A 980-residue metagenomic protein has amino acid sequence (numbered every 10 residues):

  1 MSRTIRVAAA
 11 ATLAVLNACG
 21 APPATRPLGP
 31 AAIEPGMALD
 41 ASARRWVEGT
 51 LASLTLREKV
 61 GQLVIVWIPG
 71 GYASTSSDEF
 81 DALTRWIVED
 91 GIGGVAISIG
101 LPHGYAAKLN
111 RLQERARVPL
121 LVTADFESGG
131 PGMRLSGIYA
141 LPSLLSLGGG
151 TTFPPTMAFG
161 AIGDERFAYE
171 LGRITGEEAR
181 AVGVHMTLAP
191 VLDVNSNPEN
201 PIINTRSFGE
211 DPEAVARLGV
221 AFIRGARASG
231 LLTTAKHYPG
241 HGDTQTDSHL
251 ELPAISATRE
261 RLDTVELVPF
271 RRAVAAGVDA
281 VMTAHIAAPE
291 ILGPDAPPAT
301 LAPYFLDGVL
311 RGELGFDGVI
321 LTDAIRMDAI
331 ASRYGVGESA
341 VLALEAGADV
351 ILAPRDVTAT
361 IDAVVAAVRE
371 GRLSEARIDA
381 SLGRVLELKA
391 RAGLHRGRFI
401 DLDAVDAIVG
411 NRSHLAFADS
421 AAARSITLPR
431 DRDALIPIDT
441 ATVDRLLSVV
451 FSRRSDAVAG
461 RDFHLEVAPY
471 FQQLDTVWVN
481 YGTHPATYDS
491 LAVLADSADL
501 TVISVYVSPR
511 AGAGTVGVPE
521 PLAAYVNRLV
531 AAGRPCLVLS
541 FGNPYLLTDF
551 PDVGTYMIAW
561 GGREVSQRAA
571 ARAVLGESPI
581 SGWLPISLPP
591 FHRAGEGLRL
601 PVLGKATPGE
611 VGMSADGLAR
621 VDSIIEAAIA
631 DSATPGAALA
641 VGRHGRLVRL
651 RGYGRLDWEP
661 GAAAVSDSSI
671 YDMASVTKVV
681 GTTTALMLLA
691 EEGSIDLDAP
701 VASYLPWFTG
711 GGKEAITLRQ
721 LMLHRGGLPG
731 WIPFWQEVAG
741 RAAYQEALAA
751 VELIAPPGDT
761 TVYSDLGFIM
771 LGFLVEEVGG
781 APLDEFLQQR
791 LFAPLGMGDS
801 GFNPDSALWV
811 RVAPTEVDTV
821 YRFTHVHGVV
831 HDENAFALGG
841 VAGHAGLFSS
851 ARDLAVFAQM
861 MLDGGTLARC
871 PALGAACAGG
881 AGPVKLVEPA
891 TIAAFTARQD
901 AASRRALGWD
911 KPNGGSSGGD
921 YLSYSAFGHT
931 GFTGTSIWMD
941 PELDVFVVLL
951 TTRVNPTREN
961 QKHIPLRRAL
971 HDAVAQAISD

Functional and structural regions predicted by a protein language model:
A8-N17: Bacterial N-terminal signal peptides
C19-R85, P303, G312, R333-A606 (+1 more regions): Preference for extracellular/luminal or secreted protein segments
T55, Y105-L120, A124, G130-R134 (+3 more regions): Second-shell residues forming the walls of enzyme active-site clefts
R85-G104, L188, P198, V274-A296 (+2 more regions): Short acidic, glycine-rich surface-loop motifs adjacent to enzyme active sites
I203-N204, I291-L292, V365, A404-A407 (+5 more regions): Flexible glycine/proline-enriched surface loops and loop-helix/loop-strand junctions
L373-G383, E387-H395, L474-T483, S587-F591 (+6 more regions): Short, gly/Ser/Thr-rich active-site loops of penicillin-recognizing serine hydrolases
E610-M673, S694-D696, A743-E746, A750-V751 (+2 more regions): Short, conserved catalytic-motif segment at the N-terminal edge
Y653, D657, G711-S925: Short, surface-exposed loop or secondary-structure junction motifs that flank catalytic or metal-binding residues
